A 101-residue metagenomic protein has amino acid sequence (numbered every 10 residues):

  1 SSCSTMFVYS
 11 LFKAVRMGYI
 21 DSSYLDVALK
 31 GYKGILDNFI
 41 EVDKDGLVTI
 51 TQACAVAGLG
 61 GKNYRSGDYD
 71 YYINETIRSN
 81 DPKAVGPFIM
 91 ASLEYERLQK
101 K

Functional and structural regions predicted by a protein language model:
S1-Y19: Flexible, glycine-rich surface segments
R16-K101: CBM-like carbohydrate-recognition segments
